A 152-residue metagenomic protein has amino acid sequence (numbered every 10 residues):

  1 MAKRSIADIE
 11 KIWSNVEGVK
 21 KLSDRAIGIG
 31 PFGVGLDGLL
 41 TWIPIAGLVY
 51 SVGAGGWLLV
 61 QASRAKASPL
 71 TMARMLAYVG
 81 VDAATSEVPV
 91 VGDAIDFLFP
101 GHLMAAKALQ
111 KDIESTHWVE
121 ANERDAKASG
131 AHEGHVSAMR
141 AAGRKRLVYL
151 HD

Functional and structural regions predicted by a protein language model:
M1-D152: Feature detects long, helix-prone N-terminal segments enriched in hydrophobes
